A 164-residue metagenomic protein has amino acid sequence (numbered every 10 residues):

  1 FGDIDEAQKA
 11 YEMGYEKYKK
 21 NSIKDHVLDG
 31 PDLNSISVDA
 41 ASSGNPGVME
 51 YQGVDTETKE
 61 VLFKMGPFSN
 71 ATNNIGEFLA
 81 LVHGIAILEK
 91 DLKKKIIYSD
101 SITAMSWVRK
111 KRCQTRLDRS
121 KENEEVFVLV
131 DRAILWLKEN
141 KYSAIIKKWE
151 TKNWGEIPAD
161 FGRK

Functional and structural regions predicted by a protein language model:
F1-E6, F68-N70: A short, exposed loop/beta-hairpin motif centered on an aromatic-Gly-Thr core
D5, I75-V82, A86, D131: A broad detector of short, well-ordered amphipathic alpha-helices that serve as recognition/interaction surfaces
K9-V27: Low-complexity, Ser/Pro/Thr/Glu/Lys-rich regulatory segments of predominantly eukaryotic nuclear proteins, containing
E12-E16, A159-K164: Short, surface-exposed amphipathic charged segments that create phosphate/polyanion-binding patches used for binding
D25-I75, A86-I87: RNase H-like nuclease fold core
S42-N45, I85-R163: RNase H catalytic domain
A71-I75, L79, E124-F127: Conserved phosphate-coordination/catalytic loops
